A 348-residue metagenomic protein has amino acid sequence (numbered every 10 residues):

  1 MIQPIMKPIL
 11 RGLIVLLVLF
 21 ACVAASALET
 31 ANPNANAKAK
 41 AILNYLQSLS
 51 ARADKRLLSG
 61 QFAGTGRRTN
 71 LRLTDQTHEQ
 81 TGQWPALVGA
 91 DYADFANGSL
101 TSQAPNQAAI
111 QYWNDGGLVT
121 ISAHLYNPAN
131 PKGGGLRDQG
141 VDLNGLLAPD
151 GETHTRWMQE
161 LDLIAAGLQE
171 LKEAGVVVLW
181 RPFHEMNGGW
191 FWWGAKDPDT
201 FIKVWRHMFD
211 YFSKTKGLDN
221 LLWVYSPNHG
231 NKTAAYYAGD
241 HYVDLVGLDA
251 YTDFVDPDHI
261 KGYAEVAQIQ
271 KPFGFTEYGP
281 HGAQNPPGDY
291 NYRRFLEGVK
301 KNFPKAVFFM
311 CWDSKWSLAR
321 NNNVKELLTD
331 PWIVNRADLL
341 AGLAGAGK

Functional and structural regions predicted by a protein language model:
I2-L13: Bacterial N-terminal signal peptides that target proteins for export
G12-A21: Bacterial N-terminal signal peptides
A27-A90, A344-G345: N-terminal module-boundary/linker segments of secreted carbohydrate-active enzymes
I42, T69-T77, Q103-Q107, L163-G167 (+3 more regions): Alpha-helical scaffolding within the catalytic cores of extracellular/periplasmic polymer-degrading hydrolases
L57-L58, F62, Y278-K348: Substrate-binding cleft of secreted/luminal carbohydrate-active enzymes
Q61-F62, R181-P182, W205, F209-K232 (+2 more regions): Aromatic-lined carbohydrate-recognition surfaces of secreted/lumenal glycan-active proteins
A93-K214, L218: Substrate-binding cleft of extracellular glycoside hydrolase catalytic domains
A234-N285: Glycoside hydrolase catalytic-domain groove-lining segments
